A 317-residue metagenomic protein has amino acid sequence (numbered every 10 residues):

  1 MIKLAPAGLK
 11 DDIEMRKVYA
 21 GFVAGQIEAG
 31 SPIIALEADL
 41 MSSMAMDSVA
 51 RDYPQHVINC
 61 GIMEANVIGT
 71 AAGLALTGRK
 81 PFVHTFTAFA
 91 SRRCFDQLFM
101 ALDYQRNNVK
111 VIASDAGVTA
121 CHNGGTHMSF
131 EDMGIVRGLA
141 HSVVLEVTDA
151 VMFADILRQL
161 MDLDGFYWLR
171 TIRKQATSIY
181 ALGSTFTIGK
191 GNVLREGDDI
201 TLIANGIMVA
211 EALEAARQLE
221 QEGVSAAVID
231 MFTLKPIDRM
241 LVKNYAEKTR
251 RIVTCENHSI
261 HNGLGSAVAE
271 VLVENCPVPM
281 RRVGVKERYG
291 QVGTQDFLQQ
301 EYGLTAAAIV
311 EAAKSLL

Functional and structural regions predicted by a protein language model:
M1-R170, Q175: Thiamine diphosphate
I2-L4, K17, A29-P32, L40-R51 (+2 more regions): Thiamine diphosphate
